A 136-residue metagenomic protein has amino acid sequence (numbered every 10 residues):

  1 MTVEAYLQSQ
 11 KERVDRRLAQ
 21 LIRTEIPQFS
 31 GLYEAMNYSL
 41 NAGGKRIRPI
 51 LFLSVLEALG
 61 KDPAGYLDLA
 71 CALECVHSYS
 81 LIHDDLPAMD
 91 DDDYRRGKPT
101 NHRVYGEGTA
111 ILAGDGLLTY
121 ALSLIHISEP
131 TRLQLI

Functional and structural regions predicted by a protein language model:
M1-V76, I82, M89-D90, R95-R96 (+1 more regions): Conserved N-terminal diphosphate/IPP-binding helix and adjacent helical/loop segment of trans-prenyltransferase domains
L53-E57, T119, S123-L124: Short glycine/serine- and small hydrophobic-enriched flexible loop segments
E74, E107, E129: Acidic-residue sensor for enzyme active/binding pockets
A88-M89, L133: General alpha-helical segment detector with a strong preference for membrane-spanning helices and helix-boundary regions
D91, L122, I136: Active-site-proximal flexible loops/turns
D91-L117: Divalent-cation-assisted or electrostatically stabilized phosphate/pyrophosphate-binding catalytic cores
I125-I136: Single conserved hydrophobic/aromatic residue that forms the stacking wall/gate of nucleotide- or nucleobase-binding
